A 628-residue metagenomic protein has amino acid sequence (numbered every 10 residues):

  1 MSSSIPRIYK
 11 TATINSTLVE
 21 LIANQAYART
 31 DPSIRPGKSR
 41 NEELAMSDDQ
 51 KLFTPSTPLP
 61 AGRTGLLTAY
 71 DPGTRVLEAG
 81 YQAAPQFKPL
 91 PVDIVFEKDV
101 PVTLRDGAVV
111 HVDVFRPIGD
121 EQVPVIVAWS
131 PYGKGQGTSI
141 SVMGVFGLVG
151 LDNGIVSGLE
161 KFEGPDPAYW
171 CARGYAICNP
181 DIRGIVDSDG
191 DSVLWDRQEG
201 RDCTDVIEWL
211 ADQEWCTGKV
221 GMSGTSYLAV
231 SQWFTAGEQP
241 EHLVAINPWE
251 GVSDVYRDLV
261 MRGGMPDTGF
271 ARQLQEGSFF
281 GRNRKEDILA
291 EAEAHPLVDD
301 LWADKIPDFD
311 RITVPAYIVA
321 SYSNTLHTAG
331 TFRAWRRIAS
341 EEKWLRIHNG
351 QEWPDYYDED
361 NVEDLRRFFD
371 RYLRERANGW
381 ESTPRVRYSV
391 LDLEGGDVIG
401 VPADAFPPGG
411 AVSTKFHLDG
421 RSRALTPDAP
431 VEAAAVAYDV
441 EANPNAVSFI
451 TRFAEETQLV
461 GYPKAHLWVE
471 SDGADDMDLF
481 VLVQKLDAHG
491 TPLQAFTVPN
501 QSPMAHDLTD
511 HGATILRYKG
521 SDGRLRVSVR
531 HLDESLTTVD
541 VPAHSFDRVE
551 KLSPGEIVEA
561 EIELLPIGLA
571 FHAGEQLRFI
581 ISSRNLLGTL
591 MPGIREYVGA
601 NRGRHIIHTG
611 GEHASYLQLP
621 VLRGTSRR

Functional and structural regions predicted by a protein language model:
S2-K10, S16, S33: Low-acidity, Ser/Thr- and Arg-rich intrinsically disordered low-complexity segments
T11-A12, A26: Sensor of tandemly repeated, compositionally biased sequence architecture
L21: Cationic, low-complexity basic patches in intrinsically disordered or flexible, solvent-exposed regions
N24-Q25, D31-A45: Short, Lys/Arg-enriched N-terminal segments with co-localized hydrophobic residues within the first ~10-30 amino acids
K38-A45, A108-P117, Q122-Y132, G237 (+1 more regions): Hydrophobic, aliphatic-enriched repeat segments that assemble into extended interaction scaffolds in large eukaryotic
D48-P58, G62-A83, F87, N361-V362 (+1 more regions): Glycine/threonine-rich phosphate-binding loop and adjacent beta-strand/alpha-helix elements that clamp
R75, Y81-E381, R385-S389: Active-site-proximal cap/loop segments of hydrolase catalytic domains
